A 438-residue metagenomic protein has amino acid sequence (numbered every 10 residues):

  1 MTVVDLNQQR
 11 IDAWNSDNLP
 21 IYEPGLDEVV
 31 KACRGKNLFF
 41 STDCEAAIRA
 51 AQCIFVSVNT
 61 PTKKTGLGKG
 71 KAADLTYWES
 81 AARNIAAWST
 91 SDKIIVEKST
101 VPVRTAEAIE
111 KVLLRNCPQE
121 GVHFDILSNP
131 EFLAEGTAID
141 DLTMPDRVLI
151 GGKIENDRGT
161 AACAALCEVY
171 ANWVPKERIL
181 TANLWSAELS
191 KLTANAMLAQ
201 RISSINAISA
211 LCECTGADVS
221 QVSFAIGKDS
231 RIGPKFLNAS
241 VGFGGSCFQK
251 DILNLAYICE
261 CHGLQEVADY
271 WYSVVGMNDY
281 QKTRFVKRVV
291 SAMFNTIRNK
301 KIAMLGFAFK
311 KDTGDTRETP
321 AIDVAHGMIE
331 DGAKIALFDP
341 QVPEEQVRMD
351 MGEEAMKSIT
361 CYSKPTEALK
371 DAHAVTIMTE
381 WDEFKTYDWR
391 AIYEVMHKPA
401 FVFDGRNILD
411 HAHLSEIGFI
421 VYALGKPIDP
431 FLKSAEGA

Functional and structural regions predicted by a protein language model:
M1-A438: Structural/interface elements that position substrates and couple domains in central-metabolism enzymes
